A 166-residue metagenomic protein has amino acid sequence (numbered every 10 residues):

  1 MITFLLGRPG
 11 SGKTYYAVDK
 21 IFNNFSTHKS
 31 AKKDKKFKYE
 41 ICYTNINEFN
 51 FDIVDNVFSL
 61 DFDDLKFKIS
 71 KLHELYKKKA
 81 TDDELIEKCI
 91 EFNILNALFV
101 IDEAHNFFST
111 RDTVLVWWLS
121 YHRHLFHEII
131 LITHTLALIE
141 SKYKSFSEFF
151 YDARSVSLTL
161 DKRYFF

Functional and structural regions predicted by a protein language model:
M1-T3: Pre-Walker A (Motif I) flank of P-loop NTPase domains
L5, A17: Hydrophobic anchor at the beta1->P-loop junction of P-loop NTPases
P9-G10: The conserved Walker
K13-T14: Conserved lysine of the Walker
N23-I41: Post-Walker A helix-loop "phosphate-sensing" segment adjacent to the P-loop in P-loop NTPases
T44-F49, T135-A137: Short, polar loop motifs at secondary-structure junctions
I46-Y121: Conserved nucleotide-sensing/catalytic segment adjacent to the nucleotide-binding pocket in NTP-handling enzymes
F92, A104-F166: Replace "adjacent to P-loop NTPase cores in ATP/GTP-dependent enzymes" with "adjacent to NTP-binding cores
